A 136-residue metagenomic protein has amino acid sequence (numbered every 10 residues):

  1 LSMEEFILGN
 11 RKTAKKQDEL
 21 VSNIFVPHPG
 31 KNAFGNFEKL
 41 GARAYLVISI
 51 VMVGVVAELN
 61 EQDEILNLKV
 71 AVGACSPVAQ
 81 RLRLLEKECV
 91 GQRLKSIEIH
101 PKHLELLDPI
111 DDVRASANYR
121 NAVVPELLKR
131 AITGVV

Functional and structural regions predicted by a protein language model:
L1-V136: C-terminal structural segment of proteins
